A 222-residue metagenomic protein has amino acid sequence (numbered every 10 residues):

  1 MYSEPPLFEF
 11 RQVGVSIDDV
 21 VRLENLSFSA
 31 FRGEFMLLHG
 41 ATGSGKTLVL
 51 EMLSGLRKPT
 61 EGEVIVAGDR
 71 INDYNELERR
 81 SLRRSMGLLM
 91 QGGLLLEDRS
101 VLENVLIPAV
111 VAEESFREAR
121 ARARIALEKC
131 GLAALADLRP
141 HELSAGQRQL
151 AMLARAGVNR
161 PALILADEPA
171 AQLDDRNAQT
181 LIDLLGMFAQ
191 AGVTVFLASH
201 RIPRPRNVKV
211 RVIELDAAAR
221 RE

Functional and structural regions predicted by a protein language model:
S54: Helix-to-loop junction immediately C-terminal to a conserved catalytic motif
G62-I71: Conserved ABC transporter NBD signature motif
R70, L106, R117-L135: Conserved ABC ATPase "signature" region
I71-G87: ABC ATPase NBD coupling module
R139-L143, Q147: Conserved ABC ATPase signature
A156-G157: ABC ATPase C-loop
R160: Conserved catalytic motifs of ABC-family nucleotide-binding domains
I164-D167: Catalytic Walker B motif of ABC-type/P-loop ATPase nucleotide-binding domains
